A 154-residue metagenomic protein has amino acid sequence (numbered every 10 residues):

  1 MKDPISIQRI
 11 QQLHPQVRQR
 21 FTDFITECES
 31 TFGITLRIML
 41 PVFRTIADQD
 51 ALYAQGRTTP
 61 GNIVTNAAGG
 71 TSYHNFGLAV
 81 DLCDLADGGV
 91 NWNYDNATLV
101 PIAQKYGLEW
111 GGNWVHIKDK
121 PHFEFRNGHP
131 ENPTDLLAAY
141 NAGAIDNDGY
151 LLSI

Functional and structural regions predicted by a protein language model:
M1-P41: Active-site acidic/histidine clusters and adjacent loop/turn architecture that either coordinate catalytic ions
V17-F24, D48, D95, L99: Stable alpha-helical elements in mature extracytoplasmic
G33-I34, R57, G107-G112: Short aromatic/hydrophobic-glycine micro-motifs
I38-L52: Acidic helix-start/capping segments at beta-turn-to-alpha-helix junctions
R44-D48, R57-T58, G88: Short, charged/polar surface micro-motifs in flexible loops or helix N-caps
G56-A68: Cytochrome P450 catalytic domain signature, combining two hallmark sequence patches
A67-I154: Catalytic cores and adjacent binding grooves of peptidoglycan-active enzymes
